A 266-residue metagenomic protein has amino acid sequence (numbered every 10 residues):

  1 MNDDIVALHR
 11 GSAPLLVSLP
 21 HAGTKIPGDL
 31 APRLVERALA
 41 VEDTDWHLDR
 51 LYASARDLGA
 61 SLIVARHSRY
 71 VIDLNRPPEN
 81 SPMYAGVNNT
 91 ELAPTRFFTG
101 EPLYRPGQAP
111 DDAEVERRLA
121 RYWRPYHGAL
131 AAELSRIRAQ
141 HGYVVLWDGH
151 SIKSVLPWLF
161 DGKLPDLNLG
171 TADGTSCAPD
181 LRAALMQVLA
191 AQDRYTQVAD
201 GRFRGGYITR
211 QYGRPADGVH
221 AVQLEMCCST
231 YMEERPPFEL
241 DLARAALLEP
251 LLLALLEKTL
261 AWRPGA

Functional and structural regions predicted by a protein language model:
M1-L146, S151-A266: N-terminal catalytic or cofactor-binding beta/alpha core of small enzyme domains
